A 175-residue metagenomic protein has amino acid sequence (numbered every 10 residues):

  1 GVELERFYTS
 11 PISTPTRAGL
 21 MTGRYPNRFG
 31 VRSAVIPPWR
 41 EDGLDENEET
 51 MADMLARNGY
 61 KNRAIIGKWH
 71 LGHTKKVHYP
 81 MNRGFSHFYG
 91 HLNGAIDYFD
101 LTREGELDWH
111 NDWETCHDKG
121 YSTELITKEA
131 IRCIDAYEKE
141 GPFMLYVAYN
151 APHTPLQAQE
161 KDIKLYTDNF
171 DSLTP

Functional and structural regions predicted by a protein language model:
G1-P175: Formylglycine-dependent sulfatase
